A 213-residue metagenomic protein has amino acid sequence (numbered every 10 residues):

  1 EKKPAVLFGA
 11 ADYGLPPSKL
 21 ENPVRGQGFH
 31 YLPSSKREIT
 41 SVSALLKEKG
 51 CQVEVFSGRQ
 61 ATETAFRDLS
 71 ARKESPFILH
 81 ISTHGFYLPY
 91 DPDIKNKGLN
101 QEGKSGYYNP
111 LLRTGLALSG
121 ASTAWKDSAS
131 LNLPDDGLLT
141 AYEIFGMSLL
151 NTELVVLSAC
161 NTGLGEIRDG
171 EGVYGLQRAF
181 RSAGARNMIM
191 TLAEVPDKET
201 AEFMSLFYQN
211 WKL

Functional and structural regions predicted by a protein language model:
E1-L213: Catalytic cores of enzymes
